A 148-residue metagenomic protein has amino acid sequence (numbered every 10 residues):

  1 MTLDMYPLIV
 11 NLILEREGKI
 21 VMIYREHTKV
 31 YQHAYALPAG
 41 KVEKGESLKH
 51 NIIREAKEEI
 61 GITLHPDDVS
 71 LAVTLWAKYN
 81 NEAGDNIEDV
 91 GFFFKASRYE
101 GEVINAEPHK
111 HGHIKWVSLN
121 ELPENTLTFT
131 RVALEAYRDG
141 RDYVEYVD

Functional and structural regions predicted by a protein language model:
M1-V21, E43, F93-K95: Conserved N-terminal beta-strand and adjoining loop/helix that marks the start of the Nudix/MutT-like hydrolase domain
D4-Y6, A34, G84-V90, P108-H111: A generic structural micro-feature
R16, V73-V103, A136-R138: Active-site-adjacent beta-strand/loop module that shapes the phosphate/pyrophosphate-binding cleft
K19-E59: Conserved Nudix-box catalytic region and its N-terminal flanking loop in Nudix hydrolases and closely related
A36, S70, F93: Conserved beta-strand segments that form the floor/walls of ligand-binding pockets within enzyme and binding domains
T63-V73: A short coil-to-beta-strand element that immediately follows conserved catalytic motifs
K95, I104-A136: NUDIX/MutT-family hydrolases
V132-D148: Charged phosphate-binding loop/patch that engages nucleotide di/tri-phosphates or the phosphate backbone of nucleic
